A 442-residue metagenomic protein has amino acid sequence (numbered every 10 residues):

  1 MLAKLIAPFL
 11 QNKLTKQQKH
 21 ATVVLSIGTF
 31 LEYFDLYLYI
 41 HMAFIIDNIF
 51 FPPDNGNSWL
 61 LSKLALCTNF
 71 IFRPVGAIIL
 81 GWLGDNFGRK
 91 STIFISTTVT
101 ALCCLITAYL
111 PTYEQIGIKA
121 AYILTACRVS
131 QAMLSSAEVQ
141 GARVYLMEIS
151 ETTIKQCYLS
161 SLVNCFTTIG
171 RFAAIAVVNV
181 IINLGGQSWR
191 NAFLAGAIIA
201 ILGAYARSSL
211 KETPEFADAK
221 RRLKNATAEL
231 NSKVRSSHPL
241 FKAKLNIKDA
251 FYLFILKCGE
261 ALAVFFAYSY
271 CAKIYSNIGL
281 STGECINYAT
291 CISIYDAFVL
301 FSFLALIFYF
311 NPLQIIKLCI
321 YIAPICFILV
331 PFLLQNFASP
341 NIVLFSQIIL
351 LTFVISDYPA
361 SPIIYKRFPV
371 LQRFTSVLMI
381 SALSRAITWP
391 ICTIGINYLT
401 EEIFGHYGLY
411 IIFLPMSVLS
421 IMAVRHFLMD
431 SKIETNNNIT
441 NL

Functional and structural regions predicted by a protein language model:
Y39-I40, I247-A297, W389-T393: Extracytoplasmic gate region of multi-pass secondary transporters
A43-V75: Extracellular/periplasmic helix-loop-helix junction of adjacent transmembrane segments in MFS-like secondary
A77-R89, V299-Q314: Helix-to-loop junctions at the C-terminal end of transmembrane segments in multipass secondary transporters
T98-G117, I322-F337: C-terminal ends and interior cores of transmembrane alpha-helices in multi-pass membrane transporters/permeases
I116-S136, P340-I355: Hydrophobic core of transmembrane alpha-helices in multi-pass small-molecule transporters, especially MFS/SLC-type
I123-C165: Cytoplasmic helix-loop-helix junction between adjacent transmembrane helices in 12-TM secondary transporters
L134, K155-I182, I199, L378-C392: Glycine-rich segments within core transmembrane alpha-helices of 12-TM secondary carriers
Q314-P359: C-terminal transmembrane helical hairpin of 12-TM major facilitator-type secondary transporters
